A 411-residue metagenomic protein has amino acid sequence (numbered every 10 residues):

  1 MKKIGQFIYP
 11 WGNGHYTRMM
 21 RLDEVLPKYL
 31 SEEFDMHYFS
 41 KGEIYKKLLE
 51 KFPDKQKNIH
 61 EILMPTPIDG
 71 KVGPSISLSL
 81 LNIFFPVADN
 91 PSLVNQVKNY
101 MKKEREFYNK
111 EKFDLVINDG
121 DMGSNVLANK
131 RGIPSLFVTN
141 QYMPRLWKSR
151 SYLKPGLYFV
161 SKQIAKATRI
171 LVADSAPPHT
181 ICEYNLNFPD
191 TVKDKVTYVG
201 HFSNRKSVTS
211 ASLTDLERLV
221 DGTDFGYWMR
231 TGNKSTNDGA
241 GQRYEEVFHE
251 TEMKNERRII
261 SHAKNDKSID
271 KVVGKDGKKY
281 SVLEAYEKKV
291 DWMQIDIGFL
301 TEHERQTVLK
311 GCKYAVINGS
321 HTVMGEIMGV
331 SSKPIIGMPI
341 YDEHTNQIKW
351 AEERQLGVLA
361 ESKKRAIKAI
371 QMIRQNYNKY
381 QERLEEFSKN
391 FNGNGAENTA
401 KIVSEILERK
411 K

Functional and structural regions predicted by a protein language model:
I8-M20, S235-G239: A short, glycine/small-residue-rich beta-strand->loop->alpha-helix junction that serves as a flexible
E24, N204-Y314, T345: Donor-nucleotide binding loops and adjacent catalytic segments primarily of GT-B fold Leloir glycosyltransferases
E32-N95, W292: Conserved nucleotide-sugar phosphate-binding/catalytic loop shared by glycosyltransferases and other
I76-N118, M122-G123: Conserved nucleotide-sugar donor-binding subdomain of glycosyltransferases
V116-D119, E302-Q347: A donor-sugar binding/catalytic signature common to diverse glycosyltransferases and related nucleotide-sugar
R131-H201: Active-site-proximal region of nucleotide-activated glycan assembly enzymes, centered on histidine/acidic-rich loops
V358, K363-K364, A369-F387, R409-K411: Conserved donor-nucleotide binding/catalytic region of nucleotide-linked donor-dependent transferases
N392-K411: C-terminal alpha-helical cap of glycosyltransferases
